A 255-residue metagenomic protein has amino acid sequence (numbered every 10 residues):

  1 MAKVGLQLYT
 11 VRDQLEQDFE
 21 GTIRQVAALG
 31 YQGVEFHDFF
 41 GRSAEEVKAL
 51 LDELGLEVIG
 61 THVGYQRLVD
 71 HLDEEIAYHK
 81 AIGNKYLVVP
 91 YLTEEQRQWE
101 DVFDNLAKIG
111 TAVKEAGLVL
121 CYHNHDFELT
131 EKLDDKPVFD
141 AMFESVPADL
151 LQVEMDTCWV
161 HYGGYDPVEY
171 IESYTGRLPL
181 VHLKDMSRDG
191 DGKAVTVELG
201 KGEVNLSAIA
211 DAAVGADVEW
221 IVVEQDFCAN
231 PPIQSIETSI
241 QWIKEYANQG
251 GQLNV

Functional and structural regions predicted by a protein language model:
M1-L29, F40, D52, K80-G83 (+3 more regions): Histidine-acidic metal/acid-base catalytic patches
G5, E35, G60, V88 (+4 more regions): Conserved beta-strand positions in the central sheet of alpha/beta enzyme cores
G5-Q17, T61-L68, L92-Q98: Active-site mouth loops of central-metabolism enzymes
T10, H37-D38, H62, N124: Residue-level recognition of beta-strand->loop/alpha-helix junctions
Y31, E35-L51: Glycine-rich, proline-tolerant flexible connector loops at the mouths of alpha/beta enzymes
G33, Y65-V153, V160, I233: Active-site acidic/histidine proton-transfer and metal-coordination neighborhood in alpha/beta enzyme cores
H37-R42, V63-D70, L92-E94, C158-D166 (+1 more regions): Short beta->alpha connector loops
G55-T61: Short, structured active-site "lid" loops
